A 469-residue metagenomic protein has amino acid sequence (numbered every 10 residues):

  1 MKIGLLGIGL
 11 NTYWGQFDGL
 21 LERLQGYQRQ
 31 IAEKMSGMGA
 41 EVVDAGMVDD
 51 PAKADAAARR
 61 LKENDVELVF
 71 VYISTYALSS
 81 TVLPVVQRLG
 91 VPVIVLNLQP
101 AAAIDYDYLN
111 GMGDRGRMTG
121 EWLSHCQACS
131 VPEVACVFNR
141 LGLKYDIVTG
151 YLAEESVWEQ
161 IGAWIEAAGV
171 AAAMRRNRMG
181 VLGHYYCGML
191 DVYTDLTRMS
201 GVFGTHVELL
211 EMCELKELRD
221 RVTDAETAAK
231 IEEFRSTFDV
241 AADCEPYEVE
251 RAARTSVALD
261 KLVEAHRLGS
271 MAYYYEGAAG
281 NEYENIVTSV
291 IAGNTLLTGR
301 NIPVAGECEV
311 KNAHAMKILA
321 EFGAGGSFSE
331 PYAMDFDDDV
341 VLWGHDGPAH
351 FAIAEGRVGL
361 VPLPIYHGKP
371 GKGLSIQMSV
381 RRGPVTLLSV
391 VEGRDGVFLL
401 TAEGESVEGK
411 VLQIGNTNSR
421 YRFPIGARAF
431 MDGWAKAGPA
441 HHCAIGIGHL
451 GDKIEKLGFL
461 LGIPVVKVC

Functional and structural regions predicted by a protein language model:
M1-I3, V42, A102-I231, S236-F238 (+1 more regions): Cap/lid and interdomain-hinge subdomains that line or gate substrate/regulatory clefts in soluble alpha/beta enzymes
L20-S36: Short catalytic helix/loop segments, enriched in acidic residues and glycine and frequently bearing histidine
A54-V66, L83-V85, S256-A265: Short, well-structured alpha-helical segments in soluble
V66-T75, I94-N97, L268-Y274: Periplasmic-binding protein-like
P84-G111, G116-A128, N294-E307: Short, acidic/small-residue loops that bind anionic groups at enzyme active sites
I231-F322: Long, internal scaffold/assembly segments composed of regular secondary structure
L296-Q413: C-terminal catalytic subdomain
G368-C469: Extended hydrophobic packing segments that form well-structured cores
